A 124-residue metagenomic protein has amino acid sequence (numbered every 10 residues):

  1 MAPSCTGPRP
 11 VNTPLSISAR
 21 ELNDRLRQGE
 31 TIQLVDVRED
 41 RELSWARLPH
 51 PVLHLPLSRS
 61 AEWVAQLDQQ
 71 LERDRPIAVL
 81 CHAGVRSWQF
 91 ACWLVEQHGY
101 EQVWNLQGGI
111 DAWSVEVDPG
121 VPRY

Functional and structural regions predicted by a protein language model:
A2-Q33, D40-P76, V85-Y124: Rhodanese-like catalytic fold shared by cysteine-dependent sulfurtransferases and DSP/PTP-type phosphatases
L80: Short, surface-exposed ligand- or partner-binding patches at beta-edge/loop junctions that are enriched in aromatics
